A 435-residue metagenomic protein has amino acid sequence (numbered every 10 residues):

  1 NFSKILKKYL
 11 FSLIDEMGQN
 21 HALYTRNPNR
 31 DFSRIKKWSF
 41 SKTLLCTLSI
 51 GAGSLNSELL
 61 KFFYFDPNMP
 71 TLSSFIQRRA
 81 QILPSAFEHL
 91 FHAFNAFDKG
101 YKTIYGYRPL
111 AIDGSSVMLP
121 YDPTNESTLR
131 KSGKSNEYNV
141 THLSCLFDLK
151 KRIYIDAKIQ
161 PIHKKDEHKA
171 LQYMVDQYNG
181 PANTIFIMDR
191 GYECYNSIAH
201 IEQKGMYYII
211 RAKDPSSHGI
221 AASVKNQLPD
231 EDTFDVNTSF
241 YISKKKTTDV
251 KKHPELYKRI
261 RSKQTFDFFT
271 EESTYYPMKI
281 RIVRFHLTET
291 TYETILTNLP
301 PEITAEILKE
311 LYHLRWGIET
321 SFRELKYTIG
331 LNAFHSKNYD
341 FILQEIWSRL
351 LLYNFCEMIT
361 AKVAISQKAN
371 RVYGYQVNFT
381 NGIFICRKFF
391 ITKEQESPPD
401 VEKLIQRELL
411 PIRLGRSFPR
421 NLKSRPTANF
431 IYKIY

Functional and structural regions predicted by a protein language model:
N1-G53, K61-F62, F75-I82, A86-L90 (+4 more regions): Single, function-defining residue in the core of a domain
S57: Polyanion/phosphate-binding surface patch
H92-K102: A short, well-structured juxtamembrane/interface segment
R108-L110: Conserved beta-strand elements of the Class I
L129-R130, G317: Extracytosolic and intramembrane catalytic regions of membrane-associated proteins in envelope/secretory systems
